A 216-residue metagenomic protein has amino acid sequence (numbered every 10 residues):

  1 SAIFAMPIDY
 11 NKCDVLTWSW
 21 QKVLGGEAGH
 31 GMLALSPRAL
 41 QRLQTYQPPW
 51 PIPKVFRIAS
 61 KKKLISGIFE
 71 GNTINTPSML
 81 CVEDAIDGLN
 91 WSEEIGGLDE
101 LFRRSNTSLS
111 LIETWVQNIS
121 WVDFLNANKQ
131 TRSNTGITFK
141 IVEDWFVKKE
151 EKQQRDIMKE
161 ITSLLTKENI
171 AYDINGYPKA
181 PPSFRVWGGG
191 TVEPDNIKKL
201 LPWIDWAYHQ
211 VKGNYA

Functional and structural regions predicted by a protein language model:
S1-I8: Catalytic PLP-binding core of fold-type I/II PLP enzymes
D9-Q21: Conserved active-site segment immediately N-terminal to the catalytic lysine that forms the internal aldimine
Q21-W115: Active-site C-terminal subdomain of aminotransferase-like
G97, L111-N128, F146: PLP-dependent aminotransferase class I/II
V122-N126, I170-G176: A short linear hydrophobic-aromatic micro-motif
D123-L165: Conserved PLP-binding catalytic core of the aspartate aminotransferase-like
K129-G136, Y177-R185: Small/polar glycine-rich anion-binding or flexible loop at a beta-alpha turn
P178-A216: PLP-dependent enzyme catalytic core of the Aspartate aminotransferase-like
